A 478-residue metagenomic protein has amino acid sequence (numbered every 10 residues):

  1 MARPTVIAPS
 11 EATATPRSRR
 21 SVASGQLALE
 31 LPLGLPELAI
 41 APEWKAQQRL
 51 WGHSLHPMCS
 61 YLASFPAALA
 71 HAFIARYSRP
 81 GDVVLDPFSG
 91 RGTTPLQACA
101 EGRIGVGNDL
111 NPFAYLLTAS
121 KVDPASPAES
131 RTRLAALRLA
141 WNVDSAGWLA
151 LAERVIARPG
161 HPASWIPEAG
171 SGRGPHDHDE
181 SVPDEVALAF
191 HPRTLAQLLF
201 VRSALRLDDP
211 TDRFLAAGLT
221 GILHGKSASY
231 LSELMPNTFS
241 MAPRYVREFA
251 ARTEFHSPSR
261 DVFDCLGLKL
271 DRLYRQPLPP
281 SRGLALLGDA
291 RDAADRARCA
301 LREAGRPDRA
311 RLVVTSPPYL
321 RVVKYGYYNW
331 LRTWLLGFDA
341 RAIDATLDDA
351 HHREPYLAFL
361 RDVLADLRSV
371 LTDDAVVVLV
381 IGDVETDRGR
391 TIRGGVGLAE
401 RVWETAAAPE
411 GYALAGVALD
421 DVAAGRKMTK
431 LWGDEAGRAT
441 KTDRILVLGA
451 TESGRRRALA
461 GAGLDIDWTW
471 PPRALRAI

Functional and structural regions predicted by a protein language model:
A2-P80: S-adenosyl-L-methionine
A70, D82-E101, G105-P112, T118 (+4 more regions): Conserved proline-anchored active-site loop of SAM-dependent methyltransferases that bridges a beta-strand
F113-A204, F338-L347: Conserved phosphoryl-transfer catalytic core
D123, L320, G382-T386: Short "lid" loop at the C-terminus of a central beta-strand within the Rossmann-like core of SAM-dependent
D179-T315, L320: SAM-dependent nucleic-acid methyltransferase catalytic core
D212, T346-V417: Conserved Class I SAM-dependent methyltransferase catalytic core
D295-V313, P318-V376: SAM-dependent methyltransferase catalytic-core segment centered on the flexible catalytic loop and adjoining short
G395-A399, W403, E410-I478: Class I S-adenosyl-L-methionine
